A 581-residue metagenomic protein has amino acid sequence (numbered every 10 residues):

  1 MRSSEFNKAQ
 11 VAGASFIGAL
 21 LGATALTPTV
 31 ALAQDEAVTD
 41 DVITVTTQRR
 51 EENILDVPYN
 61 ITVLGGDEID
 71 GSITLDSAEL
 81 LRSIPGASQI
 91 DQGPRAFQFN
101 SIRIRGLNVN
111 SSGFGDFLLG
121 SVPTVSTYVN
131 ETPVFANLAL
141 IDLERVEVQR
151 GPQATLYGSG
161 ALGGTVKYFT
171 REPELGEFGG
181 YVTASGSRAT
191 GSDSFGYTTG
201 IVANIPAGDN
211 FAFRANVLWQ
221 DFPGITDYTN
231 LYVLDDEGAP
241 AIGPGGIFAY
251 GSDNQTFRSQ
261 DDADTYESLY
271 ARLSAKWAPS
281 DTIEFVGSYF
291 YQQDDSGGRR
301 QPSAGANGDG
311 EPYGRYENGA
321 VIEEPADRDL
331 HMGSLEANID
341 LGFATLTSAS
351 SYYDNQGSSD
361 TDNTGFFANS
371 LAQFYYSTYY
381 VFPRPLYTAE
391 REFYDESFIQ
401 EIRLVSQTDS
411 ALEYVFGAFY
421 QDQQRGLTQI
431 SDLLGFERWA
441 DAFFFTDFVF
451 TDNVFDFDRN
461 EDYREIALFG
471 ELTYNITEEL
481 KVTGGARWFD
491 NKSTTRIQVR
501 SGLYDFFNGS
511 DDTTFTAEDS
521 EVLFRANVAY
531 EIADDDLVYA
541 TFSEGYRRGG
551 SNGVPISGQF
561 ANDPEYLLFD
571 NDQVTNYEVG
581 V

Functional and structural regions predicted by a protein language model:
M1-I84, N204, D281, G333: N-terminal Sec signal peptide and the immediately downstream disordered periplasmic leader that contains the TonB box
R50-N53, S83-G86, R95-Q98, L107-P123 (+8 more regions): Outer-membrane beta-barrel pore proteins
A184-T190, W219-P223, Y291-D295, L341 (+4 more regions): Transmembrane beta-strands of outer-membrane beta-barrel pores
G191-G297, H331, Y394-Q400, L404-Q421 (+4 more regions): Transmembrane beta-barrel wall of Gram-negative outer-membrane proteins
G200, S334-N363, E531, L537-R547 (+1 more regions): Membrane-embedded beta-barrel scaffold of Gram-negative outer-membrane proteins
I225-D261, G297-V321, D362-E390, I430-D458 (+2 more regions): Solvent-exposed loop segments that connect transmembrane elements
D253-V415, Q421-Q423: Outer-membrane beta-barrel domain signature, strongest for Gram-negative TonB-dependent receptors and also present
K276-T282, L404-Q407, F419-Q421, R459-V581: Structural signature of Gram-negative outer-membrane beta-barrels, strongest in the C-terminal barrel of TonB-dependent
